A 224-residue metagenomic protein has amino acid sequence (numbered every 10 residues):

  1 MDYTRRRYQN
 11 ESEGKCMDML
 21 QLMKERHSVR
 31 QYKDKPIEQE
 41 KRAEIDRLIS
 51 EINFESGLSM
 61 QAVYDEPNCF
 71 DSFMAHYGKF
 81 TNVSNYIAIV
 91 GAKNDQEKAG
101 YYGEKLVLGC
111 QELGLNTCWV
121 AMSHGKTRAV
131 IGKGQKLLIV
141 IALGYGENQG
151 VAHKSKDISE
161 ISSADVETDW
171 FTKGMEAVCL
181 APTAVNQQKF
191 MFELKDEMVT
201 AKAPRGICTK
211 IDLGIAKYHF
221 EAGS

Functional and structural regions predicted by a protein language model:
D2-S224: Acidic, surface-exposed loops and disordered segments
